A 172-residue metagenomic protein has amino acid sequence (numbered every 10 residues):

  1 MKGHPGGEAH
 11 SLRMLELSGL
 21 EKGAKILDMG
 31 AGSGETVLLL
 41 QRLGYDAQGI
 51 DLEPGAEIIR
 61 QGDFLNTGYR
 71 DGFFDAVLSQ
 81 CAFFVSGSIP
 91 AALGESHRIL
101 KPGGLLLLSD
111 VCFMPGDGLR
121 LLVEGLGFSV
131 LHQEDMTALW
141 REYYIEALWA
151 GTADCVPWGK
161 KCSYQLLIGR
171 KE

Functional and structural regions predicted by a protein language model:
H4-K22: Conserved alpha-helix/loop element of class I SAM-dependent methyltransferases that forms part of the SAM/SAH-binding
L27-N66: Class I SAM-dependent methyltransferase SAM/SAH-binding core
L65-V77: A short acidic, Gly/Pro-enriched loop at the edge of an enzyme's catalytic core that lines a small-molecule cofactor
A76-I89: A short SAM/SAH-binding and catalytic strip from SAM-dependent methyltransferases
P90-L105: A short glycine-rich, Lys/Arg-flanked "PGG" loop and its adjoining helix->strand segment in the class I
M114-L126: Short alpha-helix
E134-E172: Conserved Class I S-adenosyl-L-methionine
